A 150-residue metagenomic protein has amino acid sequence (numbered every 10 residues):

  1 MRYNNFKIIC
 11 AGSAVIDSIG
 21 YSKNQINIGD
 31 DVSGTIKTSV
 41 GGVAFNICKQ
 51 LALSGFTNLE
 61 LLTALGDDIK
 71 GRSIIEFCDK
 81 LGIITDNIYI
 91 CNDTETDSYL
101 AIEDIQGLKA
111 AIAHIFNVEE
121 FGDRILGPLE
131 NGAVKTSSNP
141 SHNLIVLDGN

Functional and structural regions predicted by a protein language model:
M1-A14, E76-I90, T94, I102-N150: Ribokinase/PfkB-type carbohydrate-kinase core domain
M1-A64, I69-I83, A111, H142: Glycine-rich phosphate/adenosyl-contacting loop at the front of the ribokinase-like
Y99: Conserved beta-strand and immediately adjacent loop positions that scaffold enzyme active sites
